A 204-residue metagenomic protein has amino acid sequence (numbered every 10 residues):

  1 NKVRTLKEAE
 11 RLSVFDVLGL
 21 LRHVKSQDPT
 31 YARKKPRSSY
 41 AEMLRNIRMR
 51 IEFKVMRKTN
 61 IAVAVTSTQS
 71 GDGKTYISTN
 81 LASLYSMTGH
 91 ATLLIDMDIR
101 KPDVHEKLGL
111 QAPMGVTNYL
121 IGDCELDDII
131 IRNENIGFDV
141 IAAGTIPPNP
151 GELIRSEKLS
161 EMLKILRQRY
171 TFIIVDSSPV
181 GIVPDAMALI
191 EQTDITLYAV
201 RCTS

Functional and structural regions predicted by a protein language model:
N1-Q27: Juxtamembrane cytosolic face of transmembrane helices
H23-K25, P29, R33-S204: P-loop NTP-binding module
